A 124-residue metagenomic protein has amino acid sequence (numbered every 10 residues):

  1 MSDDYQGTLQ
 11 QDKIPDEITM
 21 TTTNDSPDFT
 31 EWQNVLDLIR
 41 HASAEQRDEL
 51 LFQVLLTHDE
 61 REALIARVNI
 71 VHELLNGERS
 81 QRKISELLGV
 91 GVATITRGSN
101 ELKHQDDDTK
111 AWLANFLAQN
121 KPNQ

Functional and structural regions predicted by a protein language model:
M1-A42: General nucleic-acid-binding
D48-R67: Short, Lys/Arg-enriched anionic-surface-contact patches
L64-R79: Short, amphipathic alpha-helical "recognition" segments used to contact nucleic acids or chromatin
R82-G89: Short alpha-helical "recognition helix" segments of helix-turn-helix
S99-L113: Short, solvent-exposed alpha-helical "recognition" segments
W112-Q124: Intrinsically disordered, low-complexity basic tails/linkers immediately adjacent to helix-turn-helix/homeobox/MYB/SANT
